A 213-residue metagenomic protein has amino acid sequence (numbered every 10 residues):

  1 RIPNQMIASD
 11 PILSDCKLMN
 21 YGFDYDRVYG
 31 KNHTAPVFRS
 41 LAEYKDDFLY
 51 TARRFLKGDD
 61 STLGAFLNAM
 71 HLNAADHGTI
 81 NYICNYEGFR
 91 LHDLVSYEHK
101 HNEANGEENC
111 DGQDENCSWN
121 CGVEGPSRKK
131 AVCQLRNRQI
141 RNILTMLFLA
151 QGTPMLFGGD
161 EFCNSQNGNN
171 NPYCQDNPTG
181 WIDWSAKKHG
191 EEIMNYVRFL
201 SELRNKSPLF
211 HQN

Functional and structural regions predicted by a protein language model:
R1: Short acidic catalytic loops
N4, A8-G158, F162, N171-Q175 (+1 more regions): Conserved alpha/beta catalytic core and glycan-binding cleft of carbohydrate-active enzymes
R128-V132, D183-H189: Short histidine-centered catalytic/ligand-binding loop motif
S165: Divalent-metal (often Zn2+) His-rich catalytic cores of metallo-beta-lactamase-fold enzymes
G168: Active-site-flanking alpha-helical
Y173-W184: Acyl/amide activation-and-transfer machinery of modular secondary-metabolite enzymes
K188-N213: Catalytic cores of secreted or luminal carbohydrate-active enzymes
